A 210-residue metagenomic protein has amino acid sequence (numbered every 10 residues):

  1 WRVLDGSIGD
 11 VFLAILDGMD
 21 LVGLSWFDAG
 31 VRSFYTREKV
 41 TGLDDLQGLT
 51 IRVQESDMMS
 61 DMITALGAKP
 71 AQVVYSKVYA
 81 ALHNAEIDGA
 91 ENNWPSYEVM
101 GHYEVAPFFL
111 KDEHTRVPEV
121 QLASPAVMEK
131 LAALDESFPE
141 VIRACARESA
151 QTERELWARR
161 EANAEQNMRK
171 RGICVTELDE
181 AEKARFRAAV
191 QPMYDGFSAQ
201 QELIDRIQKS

Functional and structural regions predicted by a protein language model:
W1-S7, V11: Extracytoplasmic "Venus flytrap"/periplasmic binding protein-like
D10-S210: N-terminal secretory/targeting leader peptides
